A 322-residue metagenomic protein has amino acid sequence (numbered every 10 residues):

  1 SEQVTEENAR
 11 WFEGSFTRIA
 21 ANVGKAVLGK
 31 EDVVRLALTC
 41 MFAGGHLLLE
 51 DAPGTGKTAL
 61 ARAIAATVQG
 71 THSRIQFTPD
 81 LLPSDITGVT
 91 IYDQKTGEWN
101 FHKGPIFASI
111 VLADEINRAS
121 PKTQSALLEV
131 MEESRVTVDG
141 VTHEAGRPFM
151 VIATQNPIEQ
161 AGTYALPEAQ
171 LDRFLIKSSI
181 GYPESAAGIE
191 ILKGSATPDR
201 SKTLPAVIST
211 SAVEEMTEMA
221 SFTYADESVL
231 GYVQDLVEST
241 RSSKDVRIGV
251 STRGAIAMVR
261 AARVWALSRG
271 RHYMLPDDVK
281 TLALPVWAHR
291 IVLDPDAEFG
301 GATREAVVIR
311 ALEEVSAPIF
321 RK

Functional and structural regions predicted by a protein language model:
S1-V4, R10, S242-K322: C-terminal engagement/docking regions of AAA+ P-loop ATPases
A9-A52: Pre-Walker A (pre-P-loop) alpha-helix and adjacent loop at the N terminus of AAA/AAA+ ATPase modules, a conserved
R35-T39, Y92-L112: Conserved alpha-helical scaffold flanking the Walker A/P-loop in AAA+ ATPase domains
L38-T78: Walker A/P-loop
D51, D114-E115, A126: Walker B catalytic acidic pair
A52, I86, T154: P-loop (Walker A) phosphate-binding loop of NTP-binding proteins
T67-K95: AAA+/P-loop NTPase substrate/partner-engagement loops
D93-E98, A119, T123, M131-T223 (+1 more regions): Canonical AAA+ ATPase core
